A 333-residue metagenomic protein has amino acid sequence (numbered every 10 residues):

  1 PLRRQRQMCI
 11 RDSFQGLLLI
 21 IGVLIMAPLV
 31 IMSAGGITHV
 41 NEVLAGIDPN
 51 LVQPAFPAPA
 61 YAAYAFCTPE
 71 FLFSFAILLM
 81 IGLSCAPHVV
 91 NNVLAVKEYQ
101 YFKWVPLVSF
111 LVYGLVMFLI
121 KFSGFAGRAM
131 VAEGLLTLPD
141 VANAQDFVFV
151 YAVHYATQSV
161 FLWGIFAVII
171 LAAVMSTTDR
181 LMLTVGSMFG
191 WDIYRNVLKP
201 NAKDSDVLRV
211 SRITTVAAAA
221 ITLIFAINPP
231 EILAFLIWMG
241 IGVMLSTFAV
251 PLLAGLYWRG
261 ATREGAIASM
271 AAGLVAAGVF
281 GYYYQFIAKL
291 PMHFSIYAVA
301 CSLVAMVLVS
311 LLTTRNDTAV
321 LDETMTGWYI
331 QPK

Functional and structural regions predicted by a protein language model:
P1-I10: Single conserved hydrophobic/aromatic residue that forms the stacking wall/gate of nucleotide- or nucleobase-binding
R3-R4, G36, S123-V131, T178 (+2 more regions): Transmembrane helix-loop junctions in multi-pass membrane proteins
Q15-G164, P291, T326-K333: Loop-to-helix junctions at membrane interfaces in multi-pass transport proteins
Q145, G164-F166, M239-L253, A300: Hydrophobic alpha-helical segments embedded in the membrane of multi-pass proteins
L162-R195: Membrane-helix boundary/coupling elements in multi-pass transport proteins
S187-P230: Loop-to-transmembrane helix boundary motifs in multi-pass membrane proteins
G265-A276, T324-M325: Central hydrophobic cores of alpha-helical transmembrane segments in multi-pass integral membrane proteins
I287-K333: Terminal cytosolic tails of multi-pass membrane transporters, especially the segment immediately following the final
